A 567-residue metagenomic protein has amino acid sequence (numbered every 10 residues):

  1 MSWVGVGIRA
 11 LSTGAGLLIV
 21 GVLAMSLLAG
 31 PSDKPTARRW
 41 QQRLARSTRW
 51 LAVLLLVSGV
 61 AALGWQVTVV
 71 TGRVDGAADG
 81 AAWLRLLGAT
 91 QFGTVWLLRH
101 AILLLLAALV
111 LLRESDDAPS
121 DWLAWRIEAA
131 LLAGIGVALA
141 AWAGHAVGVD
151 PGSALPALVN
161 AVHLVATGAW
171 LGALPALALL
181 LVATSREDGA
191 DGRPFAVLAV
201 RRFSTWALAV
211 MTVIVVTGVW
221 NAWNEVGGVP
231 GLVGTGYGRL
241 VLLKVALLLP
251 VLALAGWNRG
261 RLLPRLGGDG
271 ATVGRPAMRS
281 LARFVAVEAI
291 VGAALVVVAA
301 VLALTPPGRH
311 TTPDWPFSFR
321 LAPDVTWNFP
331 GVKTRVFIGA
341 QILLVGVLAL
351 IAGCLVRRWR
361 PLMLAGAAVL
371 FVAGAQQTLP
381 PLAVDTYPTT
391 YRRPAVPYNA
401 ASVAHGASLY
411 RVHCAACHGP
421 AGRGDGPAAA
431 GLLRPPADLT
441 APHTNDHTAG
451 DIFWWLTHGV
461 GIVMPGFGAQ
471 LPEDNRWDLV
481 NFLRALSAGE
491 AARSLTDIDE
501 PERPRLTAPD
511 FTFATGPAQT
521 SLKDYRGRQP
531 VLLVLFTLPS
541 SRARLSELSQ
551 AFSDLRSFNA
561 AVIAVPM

Functional and structural regions predicted by a protein language model:
M1-A375, Y387: Polytopic transmembrane helical bundles with strong interfacial aromatic enrichment
E288, G406, Y410-P420, M464 (+2 more regions): The canonical Cys-X-X-Cys-His
V372, N481-T512: N-proximal helix/coil linker or "cap" segments that precede and/or mark the start of modular domains
T386-L409: Electrostatic cytochrome c docking/interface patches
A401, R411-R434, I462, G466 (+1 more regions): Periplasmic/extracellular electron-transfer cofactor-ligation site, primarily the c-type cytochrome heme-c attachment
G431-A488: Extracytoplasmic electron-transfer domains, predominantly the class I c-type cytochrome c fold
S521-L548: Short active-site neighborhood of thiol/selenol oxidoreductases, capturing the structured segment around
P539-M567: Structural microenvironment flanking redox-active thiols in thiol-disulfide oxidoreductases
